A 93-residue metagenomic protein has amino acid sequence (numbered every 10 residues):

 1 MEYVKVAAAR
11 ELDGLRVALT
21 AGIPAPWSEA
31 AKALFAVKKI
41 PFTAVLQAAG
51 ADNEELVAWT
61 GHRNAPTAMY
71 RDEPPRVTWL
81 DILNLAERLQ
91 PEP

Functional and structural regions predicted by a protein language model:
M1-P93: GST-like domain detector, emphasizing the conserved glutathione-binding G-site in the N-terminal thioredoxin-like
